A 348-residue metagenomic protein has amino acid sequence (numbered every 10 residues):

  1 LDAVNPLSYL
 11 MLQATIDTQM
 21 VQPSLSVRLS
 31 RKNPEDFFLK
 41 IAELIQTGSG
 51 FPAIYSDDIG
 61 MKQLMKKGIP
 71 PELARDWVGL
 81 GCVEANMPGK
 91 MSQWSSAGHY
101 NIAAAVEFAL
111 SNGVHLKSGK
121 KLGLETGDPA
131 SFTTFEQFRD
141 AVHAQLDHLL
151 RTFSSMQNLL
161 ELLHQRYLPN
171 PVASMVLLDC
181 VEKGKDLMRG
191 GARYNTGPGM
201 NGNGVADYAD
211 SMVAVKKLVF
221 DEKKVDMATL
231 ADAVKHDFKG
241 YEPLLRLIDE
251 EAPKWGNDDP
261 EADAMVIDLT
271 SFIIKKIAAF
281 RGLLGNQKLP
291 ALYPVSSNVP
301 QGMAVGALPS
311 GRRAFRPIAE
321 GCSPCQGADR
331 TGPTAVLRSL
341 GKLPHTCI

Functional and structural regions predicted by a protein language model:
L1-I348: Conserved catalytic cores of very large enzyme subunits
